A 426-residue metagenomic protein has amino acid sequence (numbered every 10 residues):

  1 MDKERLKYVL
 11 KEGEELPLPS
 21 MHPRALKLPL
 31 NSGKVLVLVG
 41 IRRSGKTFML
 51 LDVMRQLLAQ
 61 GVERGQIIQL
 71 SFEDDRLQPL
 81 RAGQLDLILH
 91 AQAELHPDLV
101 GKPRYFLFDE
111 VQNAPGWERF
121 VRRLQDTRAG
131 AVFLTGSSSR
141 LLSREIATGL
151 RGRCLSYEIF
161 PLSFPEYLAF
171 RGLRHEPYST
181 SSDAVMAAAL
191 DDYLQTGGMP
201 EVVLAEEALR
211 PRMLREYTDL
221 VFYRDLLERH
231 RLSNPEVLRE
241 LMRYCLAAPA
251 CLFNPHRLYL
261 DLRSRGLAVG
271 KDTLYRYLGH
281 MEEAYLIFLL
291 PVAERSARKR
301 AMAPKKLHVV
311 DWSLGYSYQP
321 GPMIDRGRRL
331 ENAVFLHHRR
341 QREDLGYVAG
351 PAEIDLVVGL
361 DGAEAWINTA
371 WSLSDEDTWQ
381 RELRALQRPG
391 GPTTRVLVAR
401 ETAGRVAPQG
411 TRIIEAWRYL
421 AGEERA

Functional and structural regions predicted by a protein language model:
D2-R5, L10-E15, S139, R144-L252: Interdomain motor-coupling "hinge/lid" segment immediately C-terminal to the ATP-binding subdomain of NTP-driven enzymes
G13-G33: Pre-Walker A adenine-sensing motif
L38: Hydrophobic anchor at the beta1->P-loop junction of P-loop NTPases
K46: Conserved lysine of the Walker
M49: Hydrophobic positions on the alpha1 helix immediately C-terminal to the Walker A/P-loop
Q66, E207-E364, W371: Accessory nucleic acid-recognition modules appended to NTPase machines
L70-G101: Short glycine-rich substrate-engagement loop in P-loop NTPases that contacts/grips substrate
L107, A131-S137, E158: Structural recognition of the conserved hydrophobic beta-strand(s) that form the central parallel beta-sheet of P-loop
